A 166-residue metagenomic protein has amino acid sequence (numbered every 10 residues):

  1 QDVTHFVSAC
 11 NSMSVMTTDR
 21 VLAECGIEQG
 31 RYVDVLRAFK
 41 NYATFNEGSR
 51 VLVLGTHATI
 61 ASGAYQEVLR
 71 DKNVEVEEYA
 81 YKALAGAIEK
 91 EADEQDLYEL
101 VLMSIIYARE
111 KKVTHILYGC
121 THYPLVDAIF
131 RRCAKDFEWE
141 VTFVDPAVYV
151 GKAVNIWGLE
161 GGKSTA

Functional and structural regions predicted by a protein language model:
Q1-A166: Non-catalytic structural scaffold of enzyme domains
